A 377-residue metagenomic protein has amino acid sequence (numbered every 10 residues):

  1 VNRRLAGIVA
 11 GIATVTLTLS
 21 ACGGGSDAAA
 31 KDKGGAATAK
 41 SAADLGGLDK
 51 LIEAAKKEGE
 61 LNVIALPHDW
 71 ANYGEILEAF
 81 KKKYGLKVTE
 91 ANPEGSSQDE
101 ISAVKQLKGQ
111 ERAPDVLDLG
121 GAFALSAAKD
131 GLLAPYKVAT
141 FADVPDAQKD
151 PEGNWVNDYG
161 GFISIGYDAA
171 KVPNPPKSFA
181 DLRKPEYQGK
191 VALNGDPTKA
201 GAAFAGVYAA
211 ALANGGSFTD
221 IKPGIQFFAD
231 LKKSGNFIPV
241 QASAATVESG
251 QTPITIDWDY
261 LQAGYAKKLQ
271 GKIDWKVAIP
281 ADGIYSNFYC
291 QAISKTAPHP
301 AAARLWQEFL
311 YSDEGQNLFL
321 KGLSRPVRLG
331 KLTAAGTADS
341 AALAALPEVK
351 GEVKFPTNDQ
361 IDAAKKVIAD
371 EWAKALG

Functional and structural regions predicted by a protein language model:
V1-S20: Sec-dependent bacterial lipoprotein signal peptides
L19-K33: Bacterial lipoprotein signal-peptidase II cleavage site
A36-L48, K56-E75: Extracytoplasmic "Venus flytrap"
A37, A245, K350-G377: Conserved C-terminal helix/tail region of periplasmic/extracytoplasmic solute-binding proteins
N62-L77, T89-K105, E111-Q251: Extracytoplasmic ligand-binding site segments that recognize negatively charged/polar headgroups
A124-S126, E248, I254-I273: A ligand-binding cleft/hinge motif common to bilobed small-molecule-binding domains
G160-S164, I225-D230, N236, Q270-K295: Periplasmic-binding protein-like
Y285, Y289, S294-V353: Mature extracytoplasmic/periplasmic domains
